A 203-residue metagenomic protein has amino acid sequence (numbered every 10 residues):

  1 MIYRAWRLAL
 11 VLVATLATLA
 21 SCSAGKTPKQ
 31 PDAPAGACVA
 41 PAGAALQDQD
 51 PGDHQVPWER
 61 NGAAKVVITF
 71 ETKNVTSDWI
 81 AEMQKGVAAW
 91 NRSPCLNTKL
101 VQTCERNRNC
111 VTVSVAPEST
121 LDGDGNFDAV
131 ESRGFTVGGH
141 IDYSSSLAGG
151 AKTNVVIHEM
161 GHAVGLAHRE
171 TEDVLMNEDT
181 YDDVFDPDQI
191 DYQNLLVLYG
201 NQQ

Functional and structural regions predicted by a protein language model:
M1-L10: Bacterial N-terminal signal peptides that target proteins for export
A9-L19: Bacterial N-terminal signal peptides
L16, P31-D32, C104: Processing junctions and N-termini across compartments
C22-D78: Disordered inhibitory propeptide/activation segment of secreted metzincin zinc metalloprotease zymogens, centered on
C22-P34, F135-A151, A167-Q203: Metalloprotease/metallohydrolase-associated module, dominated by Zn2+-dependent proteases
L46-Q47, V75-I80, T120-D124, F185-D186: Short, solvent-exposed loop/turn elements at domain surfaces
W79-A163, A167, T171: Metzincin-family zinc-dependent endopeptidase catalytic domain
